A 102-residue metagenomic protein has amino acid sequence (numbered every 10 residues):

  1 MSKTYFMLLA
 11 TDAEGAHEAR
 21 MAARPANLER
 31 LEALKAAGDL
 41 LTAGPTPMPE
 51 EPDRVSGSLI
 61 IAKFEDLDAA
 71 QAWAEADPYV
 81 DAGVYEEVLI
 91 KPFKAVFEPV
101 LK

Functional and structural regions predicted by a protein language model:
M1-K102: Conserved, structured core segments of small domains
